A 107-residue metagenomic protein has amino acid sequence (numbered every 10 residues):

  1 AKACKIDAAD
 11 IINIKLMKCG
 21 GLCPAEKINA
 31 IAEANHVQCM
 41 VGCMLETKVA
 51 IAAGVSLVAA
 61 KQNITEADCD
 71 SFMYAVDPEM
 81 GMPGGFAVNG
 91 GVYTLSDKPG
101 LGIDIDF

Functional and structural regions predicted by a protein language model:
A1-A50, E79, V88: Catalytic core of soluble alpha/beta enzymes
I6, M44-F107: Flexible C-terminal active-site loop/helix
